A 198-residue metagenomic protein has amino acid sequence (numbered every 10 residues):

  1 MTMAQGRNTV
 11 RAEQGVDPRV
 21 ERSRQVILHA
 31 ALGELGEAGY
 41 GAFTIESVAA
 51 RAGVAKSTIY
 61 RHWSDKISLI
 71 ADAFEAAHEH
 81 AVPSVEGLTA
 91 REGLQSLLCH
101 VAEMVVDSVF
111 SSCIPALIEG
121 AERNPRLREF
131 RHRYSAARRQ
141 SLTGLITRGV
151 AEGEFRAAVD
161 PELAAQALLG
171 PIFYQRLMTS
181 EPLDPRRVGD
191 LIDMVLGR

Functional and structural regions predicted by a protein language model:
M1-Q14, S96, Q140, G144-R148 (+3 more regions): C-terminal peripheral helix-coil segments that are non-catalytic and often amphipathic
M1-R51, S68: Basic, helix-initiating cap at the start of DNA-binding domains
I27, A42, D65-I70, H80-A81 (+1 more regions): Short amphipathic alpha-helical segment with a characteristic S/N-K-E followed by hydrophobic residues
A52-W63: Short hydrophobic/aromatic patch on the recognition helix
D65, G120-L127: Short loop-to-helix capping motifs
D72, V82-S111, E162: Hydrophobic alpha-helical connector segments
C99-V105, C113-E122, L191-L196: Helix-loop "lid/cap" segments that line or gate small-molecule binding pockets
M104-S108, S112, P125-E152, E162: Amphipathic alpha-helical packing segments from all-alpha helical-bundle domains
